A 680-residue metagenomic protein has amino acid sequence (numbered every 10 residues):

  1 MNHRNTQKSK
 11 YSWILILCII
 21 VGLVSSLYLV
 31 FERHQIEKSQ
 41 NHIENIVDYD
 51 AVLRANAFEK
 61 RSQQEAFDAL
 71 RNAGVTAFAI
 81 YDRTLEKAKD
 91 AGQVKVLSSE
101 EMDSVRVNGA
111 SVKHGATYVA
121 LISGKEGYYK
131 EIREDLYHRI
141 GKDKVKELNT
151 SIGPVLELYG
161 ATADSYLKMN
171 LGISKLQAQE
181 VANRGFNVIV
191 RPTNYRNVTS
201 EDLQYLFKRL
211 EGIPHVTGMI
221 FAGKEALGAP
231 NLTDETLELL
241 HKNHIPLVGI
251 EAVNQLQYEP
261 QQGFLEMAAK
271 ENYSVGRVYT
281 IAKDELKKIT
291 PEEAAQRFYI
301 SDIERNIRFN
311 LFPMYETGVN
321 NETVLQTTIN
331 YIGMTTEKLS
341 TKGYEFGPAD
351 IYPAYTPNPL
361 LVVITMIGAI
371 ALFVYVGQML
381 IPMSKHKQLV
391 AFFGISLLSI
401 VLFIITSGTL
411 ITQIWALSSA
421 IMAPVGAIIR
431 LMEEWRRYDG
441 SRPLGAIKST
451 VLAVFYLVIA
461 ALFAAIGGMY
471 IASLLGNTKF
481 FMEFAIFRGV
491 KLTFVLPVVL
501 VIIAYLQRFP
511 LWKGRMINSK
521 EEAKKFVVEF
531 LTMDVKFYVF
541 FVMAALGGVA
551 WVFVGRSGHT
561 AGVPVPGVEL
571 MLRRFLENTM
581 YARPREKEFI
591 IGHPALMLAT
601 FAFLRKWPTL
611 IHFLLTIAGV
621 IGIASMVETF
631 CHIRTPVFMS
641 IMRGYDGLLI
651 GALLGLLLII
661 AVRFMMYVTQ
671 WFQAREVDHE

Functional and structural regions predicted by a protein language model:
N2-A55, T76: Hydrophobic secretory-pathway targeting helix
H3-R4, S12-W13, L17-S25, V363-E680: Alpha-helical transmembrane segments of integral membrane proteins
S9-S12, S25-S26, S39, S62 (+22 more regions): Generic serine detector
Q35-P359: Soluble extramembrane regions of membrane proteins in the secretory/endomembrane system
